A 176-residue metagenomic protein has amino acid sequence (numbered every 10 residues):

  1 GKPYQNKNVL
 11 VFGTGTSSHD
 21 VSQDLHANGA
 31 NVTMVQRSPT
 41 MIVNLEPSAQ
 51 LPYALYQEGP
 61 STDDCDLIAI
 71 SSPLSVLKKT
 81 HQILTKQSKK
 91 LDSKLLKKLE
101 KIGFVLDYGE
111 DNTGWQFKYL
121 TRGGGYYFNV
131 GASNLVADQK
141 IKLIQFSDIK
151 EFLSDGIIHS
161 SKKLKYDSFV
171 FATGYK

Functional and structural regions predicted by a protein language model:
G1-L10, T14-T16, Q23, A27-S38 (+2 more regions): Flavin (primarily FAD) cofactor-binding/catalytic cores of flavoenzymes
M41-L77: A catalytic-pocket lid/entrance helix-loop region that shapes and gates access to the active site across common
